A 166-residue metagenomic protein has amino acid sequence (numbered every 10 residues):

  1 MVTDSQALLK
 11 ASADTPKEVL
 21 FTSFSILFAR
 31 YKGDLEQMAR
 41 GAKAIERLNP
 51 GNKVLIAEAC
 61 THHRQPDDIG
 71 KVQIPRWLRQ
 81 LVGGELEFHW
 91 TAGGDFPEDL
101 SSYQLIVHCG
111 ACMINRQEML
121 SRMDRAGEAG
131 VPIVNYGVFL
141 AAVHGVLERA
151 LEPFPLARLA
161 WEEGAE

Functional and structural regions predicted by a protein language model:
M1-E166: P-loop NTP-binding site
